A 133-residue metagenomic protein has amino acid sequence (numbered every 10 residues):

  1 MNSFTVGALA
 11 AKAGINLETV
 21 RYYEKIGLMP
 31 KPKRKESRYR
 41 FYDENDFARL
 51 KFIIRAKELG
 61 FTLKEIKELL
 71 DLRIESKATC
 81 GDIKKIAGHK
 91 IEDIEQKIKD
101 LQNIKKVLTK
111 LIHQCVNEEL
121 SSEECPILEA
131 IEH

Functional and structural regions predicted by a protein language model:
M1-D71: Basic helix-turn-helix/winged-helix DNA-binding cores and closely related short helical interaction motifs
S3, S37, S76, S121-S122: Generic serine detector
A8, N45, K51, S76 (+2 more regions): Solvent-exposed, flexible loop/coil residues
R21-E24, I54-G60, E75, G88 (+2 more regions): Residue-level signal for functionally critical sites in structured catalytic/ligand-binding pockets
R34, D71-E75, H113, N117: Short, flexible helix-adjacent loops and helix caps
E58, T62-E92: Amphipathic alpha-helical dimerization/coiled-coil segments that flank or bridge DNA-binding/regulatory modules
A78-H133: C-terminal regulatory/oligomerization modules of transcriptional regulators
